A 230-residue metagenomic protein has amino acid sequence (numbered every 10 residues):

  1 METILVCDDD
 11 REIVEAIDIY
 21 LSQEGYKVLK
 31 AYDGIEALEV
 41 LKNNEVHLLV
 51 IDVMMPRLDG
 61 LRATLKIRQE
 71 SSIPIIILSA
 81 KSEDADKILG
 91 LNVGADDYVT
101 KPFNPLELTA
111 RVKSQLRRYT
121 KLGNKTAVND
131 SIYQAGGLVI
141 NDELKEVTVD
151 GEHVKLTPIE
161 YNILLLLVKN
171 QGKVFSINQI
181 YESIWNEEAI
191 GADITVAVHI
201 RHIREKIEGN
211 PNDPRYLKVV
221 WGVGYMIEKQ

Functional and structural regions predicted by a protein language model:
T3, S114-V174, N178: Short, Lys/Arg-enriched segments at the junction into DNA-binding effector domains of transcriptional regulators
E12-Q23: Charged docking surfaces used in two-component/phosphorelay signaling
G25-Y32, V40: Short hydrophobic/Thr-rich beta-strand motif most characteristic of the beta2 strand and flanking loop of CheY-like
Y32-E36, D59-R62, D86: Acidic catalytic/metal-coordinating carboxylates
N44-I51: Active-site beta3 strand of CheY-like receiver
V53-M55: Receiver (REC) domain active-site loop signature in two-component systems and cognate sites in sensor histidine kinases
L65, Q69, I73-Q134: Basic, amphipathic DNA-recognition helix from helix-turn-helix-like DNA-binding domains
D130, K155, I200, R204-Q230: DNA-binding patch around the recognition helix
